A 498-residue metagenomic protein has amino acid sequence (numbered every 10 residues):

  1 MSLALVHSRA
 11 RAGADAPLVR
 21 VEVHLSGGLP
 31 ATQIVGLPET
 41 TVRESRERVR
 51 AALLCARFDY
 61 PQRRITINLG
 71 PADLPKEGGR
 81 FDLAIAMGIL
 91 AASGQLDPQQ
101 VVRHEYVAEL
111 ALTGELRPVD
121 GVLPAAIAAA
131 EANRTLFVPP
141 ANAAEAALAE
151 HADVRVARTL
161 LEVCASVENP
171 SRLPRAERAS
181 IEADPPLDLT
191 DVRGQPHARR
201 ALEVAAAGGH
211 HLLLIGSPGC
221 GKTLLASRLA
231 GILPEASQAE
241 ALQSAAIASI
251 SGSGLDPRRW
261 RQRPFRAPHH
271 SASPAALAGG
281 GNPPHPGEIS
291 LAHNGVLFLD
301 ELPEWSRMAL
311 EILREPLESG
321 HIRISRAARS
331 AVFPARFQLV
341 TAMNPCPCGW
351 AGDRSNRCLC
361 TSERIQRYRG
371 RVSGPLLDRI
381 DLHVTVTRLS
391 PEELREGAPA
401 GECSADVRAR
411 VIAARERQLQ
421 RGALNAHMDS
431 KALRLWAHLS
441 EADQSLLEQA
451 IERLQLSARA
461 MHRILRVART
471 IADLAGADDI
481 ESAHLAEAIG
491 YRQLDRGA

Functional and structural regions predicted by a protein language model:
M1-L213, S217-L224, S325, M461 (+1 more regions): Peripheral, non-AAA+ core regions of ATP-driven protein-machinery
L3-S8, V49-A51, R200, A241 (+4 more regions): Glycine-rich, charged/polar anion/phosphate-binding loops that engage phosphate groups from diverse ligands
S26, R57-Y60, D97-Q99, A129-E131 (+9 more regions): Conserved catalytic network of the ASCE P-loop NTPase/AAA+ motor domain
V35-R46, P61, N68-G78, P284 (+1 more regions): Basic, amphipathic alpha-helical bundle interface domains used for macromolecular binding and assembly
E203, R258-P264, H269-L297, R329-S330: Conserved alpha-helical scaffold flanking the Walker A/P-loop in AAA+ ATPase domains
L214-P257, S319: Walker A/P-loop
N294, D300-E301, I312: Walker B catalytic acidic pair
